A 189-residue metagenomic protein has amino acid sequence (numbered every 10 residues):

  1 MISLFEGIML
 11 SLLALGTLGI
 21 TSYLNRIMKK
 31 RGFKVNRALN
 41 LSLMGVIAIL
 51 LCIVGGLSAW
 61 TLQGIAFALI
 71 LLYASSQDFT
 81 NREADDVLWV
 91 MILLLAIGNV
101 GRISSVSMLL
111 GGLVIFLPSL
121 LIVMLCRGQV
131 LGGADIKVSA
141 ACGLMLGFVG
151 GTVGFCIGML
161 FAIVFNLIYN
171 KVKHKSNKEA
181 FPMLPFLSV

Functional and structural regions predicted by a protein language model:
M1-V189: A membrane-topology feature that recognizes alpha-helical transmembrane segments and their immediate juxtamembrane
